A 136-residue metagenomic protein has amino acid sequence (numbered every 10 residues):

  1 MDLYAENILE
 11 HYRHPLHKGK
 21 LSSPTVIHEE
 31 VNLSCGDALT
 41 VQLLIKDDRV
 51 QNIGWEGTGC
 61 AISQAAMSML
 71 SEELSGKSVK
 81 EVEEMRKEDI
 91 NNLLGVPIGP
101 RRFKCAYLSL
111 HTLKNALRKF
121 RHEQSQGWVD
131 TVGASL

Functional and structural regions predicted by a protein language model:
M1-S22, I27-H28, Q51, K77-E81 (+1 more regions): C-terminal binding/interaction regions
E30-S34: Short Gly/Pro-enriched turn/cap motifs at secondary-structure boundaries
C35, G57-A66: Short, thiol/selenol-centered motifs that function as redox-active sites or metal-ligating centers
D37-D47: Short beta-strand elements
R49-G57: Immediate flanking context of iron-sulfur cluster ligation sites
A66-K77: Alpha-helical support elements that line or immediately flank enzyme active sites and cofactor-binding pockets
